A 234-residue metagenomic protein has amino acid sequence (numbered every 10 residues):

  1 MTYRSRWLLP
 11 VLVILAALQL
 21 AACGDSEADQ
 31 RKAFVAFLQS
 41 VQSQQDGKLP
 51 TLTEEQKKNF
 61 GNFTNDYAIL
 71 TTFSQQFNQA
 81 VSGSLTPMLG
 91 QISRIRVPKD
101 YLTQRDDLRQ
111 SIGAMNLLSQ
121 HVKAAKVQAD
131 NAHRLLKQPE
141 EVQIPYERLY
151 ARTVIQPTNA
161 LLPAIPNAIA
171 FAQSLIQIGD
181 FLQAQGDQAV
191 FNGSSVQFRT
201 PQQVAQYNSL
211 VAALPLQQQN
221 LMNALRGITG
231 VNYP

Functional and structural regions predicted by a protein language model:
M1-A21: Sec-dependent bacterial lipoprotein signal peptides
C23-R105: Leu/Val/Ala/Ile-rich N-terminal alpha-helices, chiefly Sec-type signal peptides and the beginnings
E54, K58, A68, D106 (+4 more regions): Generic alpha-helical secondary structure signal
F63, Y67-L70, S74-F77, M115-L118 (+5 more regions): Amphipathic alpha-helical coiled-coil segments
N65, Q173, Q177-D180, L216 (+1 more regions): Extended, non-membrane alpha-helical segments enriched in charged/polar residues
S74-K99, H133-L136, G179-G193, L225-I228 (+1 more regions): Secondary-structure edge/capping motif, primarily at the C-terminal ends of alpha-helices and the immediately following
Y101-Q197: Extended amphipathic alpha-helical interaction segments
F191-P234: Extracytoplasmic/luminal low-complexity segments enriched in Pro/Gly and acidic/polar residues that act as flexible
